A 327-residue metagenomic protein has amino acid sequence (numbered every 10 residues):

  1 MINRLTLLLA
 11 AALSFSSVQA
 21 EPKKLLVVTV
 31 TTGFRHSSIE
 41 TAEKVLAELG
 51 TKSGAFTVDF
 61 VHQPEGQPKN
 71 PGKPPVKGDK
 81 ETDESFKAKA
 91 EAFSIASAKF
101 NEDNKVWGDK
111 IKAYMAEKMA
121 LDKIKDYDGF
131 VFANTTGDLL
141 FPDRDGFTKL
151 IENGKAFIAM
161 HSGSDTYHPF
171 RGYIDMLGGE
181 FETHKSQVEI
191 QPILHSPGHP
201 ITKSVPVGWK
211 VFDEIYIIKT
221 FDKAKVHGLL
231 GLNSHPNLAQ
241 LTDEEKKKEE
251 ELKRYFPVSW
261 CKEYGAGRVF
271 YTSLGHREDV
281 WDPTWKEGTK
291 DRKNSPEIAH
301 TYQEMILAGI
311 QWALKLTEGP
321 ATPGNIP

Functional and structural regions predicted by a protein language model:
R4-S16: Bacterial N-terminal signal peptides
E21-K23, T29, S37-E40, K44-S53 (+7 more regions): Extracellular ligand-binding/catalytic regions of CAZymes and related secreted enzymes and adhesion modules
K24-T29, V58-F60, D128-N134, I151 (+5 more regions): Structural recognition of the beta-strand scaffold that forms the well-ordered cores of secreted hydrolase catalytic
T31-F34, P64-Q67, T135-L139, F157 (+5 more regions): Solvent-exposed loop/turn segments at secondary-structure junctions within structured extracellular/periplasmic domains
T32-I39, K123, G137-R144, A299-Q303: Solvent-exposed, acidic/flexible segments
K80, E84-K123: Glycine-rich, highly charged phosphate/nucleotide-binding loops
Y114-M115, P142, G179, H184-Y271: Catalytic beta-strand/loop cores that center a nucleophilic Ser/Cys/Thr and support acyl-enzyme chemistry
K123, G129-F132, T136-V205: A glycine-rich, often tryptophan-bearing local segment used as a flexible ligand/cofactor-contacting loop or short
